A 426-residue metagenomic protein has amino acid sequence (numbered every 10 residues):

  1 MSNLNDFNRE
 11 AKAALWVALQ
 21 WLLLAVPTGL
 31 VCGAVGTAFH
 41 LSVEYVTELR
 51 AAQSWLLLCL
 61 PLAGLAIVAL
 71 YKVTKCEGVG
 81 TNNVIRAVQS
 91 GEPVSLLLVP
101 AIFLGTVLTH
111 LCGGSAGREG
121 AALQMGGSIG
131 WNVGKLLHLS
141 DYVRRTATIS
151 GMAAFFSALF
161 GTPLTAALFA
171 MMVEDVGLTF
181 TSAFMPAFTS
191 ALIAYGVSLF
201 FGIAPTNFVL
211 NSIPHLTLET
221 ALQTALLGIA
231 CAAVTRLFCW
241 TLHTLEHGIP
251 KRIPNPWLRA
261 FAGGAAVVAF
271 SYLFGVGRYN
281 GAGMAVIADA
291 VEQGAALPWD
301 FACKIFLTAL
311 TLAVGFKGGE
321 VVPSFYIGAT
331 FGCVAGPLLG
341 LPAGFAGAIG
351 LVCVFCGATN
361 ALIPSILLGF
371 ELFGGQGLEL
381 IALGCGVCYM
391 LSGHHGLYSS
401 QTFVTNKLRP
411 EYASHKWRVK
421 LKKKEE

Functional and structural regions predicted by a protein language model:
M1-E426: Alpha-helical transmembrane segments and immediately membrane-proximal extracytoplasmic
